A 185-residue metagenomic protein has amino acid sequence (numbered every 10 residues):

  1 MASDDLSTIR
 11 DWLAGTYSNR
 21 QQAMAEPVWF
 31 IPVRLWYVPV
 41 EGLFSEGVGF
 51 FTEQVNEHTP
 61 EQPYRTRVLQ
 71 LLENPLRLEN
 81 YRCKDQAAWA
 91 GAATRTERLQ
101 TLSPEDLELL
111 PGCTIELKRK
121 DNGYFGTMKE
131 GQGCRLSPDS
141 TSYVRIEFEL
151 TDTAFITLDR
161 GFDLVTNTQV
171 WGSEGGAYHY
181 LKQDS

Functional and structural regions predicted by a protein language model:
M1-D4, T16-V40: An N-terminal domain-cap segment
L6-T8, W12-T16, R20-Q22, E26 (+1 more regions): Calycin-type beta-barrel ligand-binding domains and close structural analogs
W29, F44-E46, T151: Solvent-exposed loop and beta-edge segments used for protein-protein assembly and interaction
L35-P63: N-terminal glycine/threonine-rich, aromatic-flanked beta-hairpin/loop signature
